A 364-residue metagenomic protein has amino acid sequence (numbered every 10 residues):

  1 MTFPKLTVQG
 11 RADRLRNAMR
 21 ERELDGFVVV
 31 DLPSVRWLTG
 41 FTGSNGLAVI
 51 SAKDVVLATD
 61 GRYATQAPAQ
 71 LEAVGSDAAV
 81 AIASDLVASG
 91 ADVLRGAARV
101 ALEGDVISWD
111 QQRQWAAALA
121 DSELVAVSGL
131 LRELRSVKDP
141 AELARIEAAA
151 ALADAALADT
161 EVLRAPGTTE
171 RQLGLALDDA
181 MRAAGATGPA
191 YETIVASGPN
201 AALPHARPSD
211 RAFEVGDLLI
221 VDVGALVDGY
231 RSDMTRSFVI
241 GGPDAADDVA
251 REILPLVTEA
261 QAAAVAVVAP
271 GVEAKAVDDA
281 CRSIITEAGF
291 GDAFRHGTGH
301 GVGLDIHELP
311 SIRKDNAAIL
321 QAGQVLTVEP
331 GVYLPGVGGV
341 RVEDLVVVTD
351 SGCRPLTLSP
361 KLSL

Functional and structural regions predicted by a protein language model:
M1-L364: Active-site neighborhoods and metal-handling regions in enzymes and metal-associated proteins
